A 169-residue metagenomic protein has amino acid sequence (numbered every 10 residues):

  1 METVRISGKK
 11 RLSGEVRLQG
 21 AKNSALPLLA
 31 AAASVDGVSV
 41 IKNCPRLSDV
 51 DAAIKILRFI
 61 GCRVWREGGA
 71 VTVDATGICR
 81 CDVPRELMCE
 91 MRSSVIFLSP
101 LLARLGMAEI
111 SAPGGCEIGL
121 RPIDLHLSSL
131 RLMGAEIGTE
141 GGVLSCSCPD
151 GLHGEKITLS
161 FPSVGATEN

Functional and structural regions predicted by a protein language model:
M1-N169: Structural preference for solvent-exposed beta-strand-turn elements and adjacent flexible terminal/loop segments within
